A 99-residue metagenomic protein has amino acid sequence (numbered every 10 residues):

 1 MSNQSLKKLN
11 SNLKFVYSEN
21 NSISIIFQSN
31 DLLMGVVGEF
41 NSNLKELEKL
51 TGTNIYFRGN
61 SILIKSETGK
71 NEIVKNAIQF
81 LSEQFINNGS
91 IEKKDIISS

Functional and structural regions predicted by a protein language model:
S2-E19, S90-S99: Charged, low-hydrophobicity low-complexity segments
F15-G35: Short glycine-/aliphatic-rich beta-strand segments at the starts of folded cytosolic domains
Q28, E39, E67-G69: Structured loop/turn residues at secondary-structure junctions
L32-K49: Short amphipathic alpha-helix segments
N43, L50, F80-Q84: Conserved short hydrophobic interaction patches
K49-T51, R58: N-terminal assembly/transducer modules of large multi-domain enzymes, emphasizing dimerization/partner-binding
Y56-S99: Interdomain "pre-motor" coupling segment immediately N-terminal to P-loop NTPase/helicase cores
